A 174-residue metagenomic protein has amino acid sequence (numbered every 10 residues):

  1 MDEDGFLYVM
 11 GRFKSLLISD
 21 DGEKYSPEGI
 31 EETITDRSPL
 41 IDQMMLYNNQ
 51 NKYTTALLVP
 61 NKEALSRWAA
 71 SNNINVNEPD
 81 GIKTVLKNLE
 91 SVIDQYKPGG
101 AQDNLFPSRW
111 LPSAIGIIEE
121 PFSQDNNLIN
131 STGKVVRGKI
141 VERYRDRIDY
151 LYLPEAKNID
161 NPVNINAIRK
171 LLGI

Functional and structural regions predicted by a protein language model:
M1-W110, P121: AMP-binding/adenylate-forming catalytic core of the ANL superfamily
D42-M45, K52, I93-I174: Conserved C-terminal "lid"/linker of ANL adenylate-forming enzymes
